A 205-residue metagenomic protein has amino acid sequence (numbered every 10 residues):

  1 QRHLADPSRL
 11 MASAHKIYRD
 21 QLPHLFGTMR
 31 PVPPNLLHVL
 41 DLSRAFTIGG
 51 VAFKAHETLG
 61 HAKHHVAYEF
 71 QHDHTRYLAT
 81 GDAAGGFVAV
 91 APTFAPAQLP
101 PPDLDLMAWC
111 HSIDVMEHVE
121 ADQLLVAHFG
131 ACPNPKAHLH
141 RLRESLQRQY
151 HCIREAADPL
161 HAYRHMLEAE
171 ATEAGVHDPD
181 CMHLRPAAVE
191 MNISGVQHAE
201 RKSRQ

Functional and structural regions predicted by a protein language model:
R2-H56, D103, C110-D114: Metallo-beta-lactamase
D6-R9, V90-P92, K136-L139: Short aromatic-enriched loop/helix-cap "lid" or pocket-rim segments at secondary-structure transitions that line
A12-S13, A95-A97, R141-R143: Glycine-rich, phosphate-binding/catalytic loops in enzymes
Q21-V32, A95-A97, H177-M182: Short glycine/proline- and acidic residue-enriched helix-loop micro-motifs that form flexible lids or anion-recognition
L42, K54-H56, H64, L184 (+1 more regions): Extended recognition/assembly regions associated with phosphoester-bond processing machinery
A52-E57, K63-P133: Metallo-beta-lactamase
P100-V119, L124, C132-H165, V189-E190: Internal alpha/beta domain cores that form substrate/cofactor-binding pockets in large enzymes and binding proteins
C152-Q205: C-terminal regulatory/interaction regions
